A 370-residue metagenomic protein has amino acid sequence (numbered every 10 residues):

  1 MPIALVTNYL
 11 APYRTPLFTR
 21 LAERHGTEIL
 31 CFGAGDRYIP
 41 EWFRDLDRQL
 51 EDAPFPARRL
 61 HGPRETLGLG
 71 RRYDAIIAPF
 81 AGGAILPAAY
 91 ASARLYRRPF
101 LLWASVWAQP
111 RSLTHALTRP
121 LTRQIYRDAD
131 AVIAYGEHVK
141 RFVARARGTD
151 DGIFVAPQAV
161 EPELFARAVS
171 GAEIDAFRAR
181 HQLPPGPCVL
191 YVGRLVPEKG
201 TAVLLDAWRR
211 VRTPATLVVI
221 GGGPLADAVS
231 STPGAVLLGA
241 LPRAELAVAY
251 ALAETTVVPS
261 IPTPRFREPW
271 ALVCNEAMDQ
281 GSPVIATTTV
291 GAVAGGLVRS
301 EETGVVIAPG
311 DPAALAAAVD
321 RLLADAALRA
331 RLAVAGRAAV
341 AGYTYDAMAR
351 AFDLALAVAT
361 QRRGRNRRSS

Functional and structural regions predicted by a protein language model:
A84, R98-A116, D128-A131, P162: A short, histidine- and acid-enriched strand-loop-helix "catalytic/donor-clamping" loop that lines the nucleotide-sugar
R123, R127-A176, L183-P184, L238: Donor nucleotide-sugar binding/catalytic pocket of nucleotide-sugar-dependent glycosyltransferases
A179, A314, R321, L328-G342: A short, well-ordered alpha-helix in the C-terminal region of glycosyltransferases
L183-K199, L205-R209: Conserved donor-binding/catalytic core segment of Leloir-type glycosyltransferases
D227-A247, T255: Nucleotide-activated donor-binding/catalytic signature segment of Leloir-type glycosyltransferases, i.e., the conserved
A240, R299-E301, V305-P312, R321-A327: Conserved acidic donor-binding segment of nucleotide-sugar-dependent glycosyltransferases
A251-P269, S282: Acidic donor-binding loop of glycosyltransferase active sites
V258, C274, D279-T288, V298: Short hydrophobic beta-strand element within catalytic cores of glycosyltransferases and related nucleotide-activated
